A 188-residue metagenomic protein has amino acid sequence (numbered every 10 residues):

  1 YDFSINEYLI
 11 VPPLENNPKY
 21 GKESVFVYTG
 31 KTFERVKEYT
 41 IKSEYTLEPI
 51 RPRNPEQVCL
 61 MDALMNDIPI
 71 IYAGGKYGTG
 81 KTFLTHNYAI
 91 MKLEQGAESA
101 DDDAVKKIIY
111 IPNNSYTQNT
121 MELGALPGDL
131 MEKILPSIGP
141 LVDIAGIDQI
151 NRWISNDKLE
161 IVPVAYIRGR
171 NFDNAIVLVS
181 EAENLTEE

Functional and structural regions predicted by a protein language model:
Y1, I71, K107, A182: Positively charged, low-complexity, intrinsically disordered RNA-binding extensions
Y1-N66, A73-G74, L93-E98: Feature 3881 marks metal-assisted phosphotransfer/nuclease machinery and their flanking interaction elements
D2-I5, G124-A125, A175-V179: Short, surface-exposed amphipathic charged segments that create phosphate/polyanion-binding patches used for binding
E56, L60, P69, A104 (+4 more regions): Helical mechanochemical/support elements of P-loop NTPase systems and associated helical scaffolds
L64, I108, S180: Residue-level signature of catalytic and energy-coupling elements of molecular machines, predominantly ATP/GTP-dependent
Y72, K76, F83-W153: Conserved P-loop
T79-T82, T186: Ser/Thr-centric signal marking residues that sit in or immediately flank functional binding/regulatory motifs
S155-E188: Conserved RecA-like ASCE ATPase "motif II neighborhood" in helicase/translocase motors
